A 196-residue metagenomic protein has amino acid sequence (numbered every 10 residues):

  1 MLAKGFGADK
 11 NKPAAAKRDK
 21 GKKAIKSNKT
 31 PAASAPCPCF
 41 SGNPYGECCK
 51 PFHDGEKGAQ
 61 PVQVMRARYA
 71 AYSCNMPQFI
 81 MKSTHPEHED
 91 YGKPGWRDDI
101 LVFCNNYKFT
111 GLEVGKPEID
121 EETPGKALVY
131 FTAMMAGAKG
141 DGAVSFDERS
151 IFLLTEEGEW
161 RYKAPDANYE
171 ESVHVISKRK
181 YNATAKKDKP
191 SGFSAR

Functional and structural regions predicted by a protein language model:
M1-I25: N-terminal chloroplast transit peptides
D19-A67, A71-C74: Short, low-complexity N-terminal intrinsically disordered segments enriched in polar/charged residues
K22-K23, S83-P86, Y169-R196: Terminal "cap-and-tail" regions of soluble proteins that handle hydrophobic small molecules
G46, Q78, G158: Glycine-centered loop/turn positions within well-structured domains that cap or flank conserved ligand/cofactor-binding
P51-N105: Core segments of small alpha/beta cavity-forming domains
D90, N105-G111, G158-N168: Short linear regulatory motifs enriched in tryptophan with gly/pro/ser
R97-G142: Surface-exposed, charged secondary-structure patches
V144-A183: Short beta-strand edge/turn micro-motifs at domain boundaries
